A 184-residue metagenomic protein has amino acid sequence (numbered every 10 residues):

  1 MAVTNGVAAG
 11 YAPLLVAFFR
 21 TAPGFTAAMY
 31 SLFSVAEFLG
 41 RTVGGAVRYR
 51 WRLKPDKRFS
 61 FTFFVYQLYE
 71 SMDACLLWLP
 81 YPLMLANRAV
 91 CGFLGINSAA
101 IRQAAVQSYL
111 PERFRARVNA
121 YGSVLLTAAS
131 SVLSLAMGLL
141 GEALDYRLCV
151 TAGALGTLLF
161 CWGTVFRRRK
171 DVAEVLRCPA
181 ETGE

Functional and structural regions predicted by a protein language model:
M1-A8: A short beta-alpha structural unit
N5, L15-E184: C-terminal transmembrane bundle of multi-pass solute transporters/carriers
